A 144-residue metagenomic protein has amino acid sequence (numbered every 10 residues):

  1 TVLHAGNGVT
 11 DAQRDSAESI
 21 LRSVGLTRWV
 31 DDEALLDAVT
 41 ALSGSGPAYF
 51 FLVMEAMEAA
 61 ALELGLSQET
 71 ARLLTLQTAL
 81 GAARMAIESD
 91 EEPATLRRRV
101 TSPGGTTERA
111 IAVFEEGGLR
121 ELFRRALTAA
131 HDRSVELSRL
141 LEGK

Functional and structural regions predicted by a protein language model:
T1-A38, F51-E88, R133: Internal alpha-helical scaffold of NAD(P)-dependent oxidoreductase catalytic cores
L35-A41, P93-R98: Short pre-catalytic strand/loop immediately N-terminal to key active-site residues, enriched for Gly-Thr
A41-S43, T106: Alpha-helical protein-protein interaction elements
L42, M54, L140: Catalytic, metal-anchored helix/loop core of enzyme active sites in primary metabolism
G46: Aromatic-residue-lined binding/catalytic grooves and analogous aromatic/hydrophobic interfacial grooves in multimeric
F50-F51, T101: Short, contiguous hydrophobic alpha-helices characteristic of membrane insertion segments
L76-K144: NAD(P)-dependent Rossmann-like dehydrogenase/reductase catalytic/cofactor-binding core
